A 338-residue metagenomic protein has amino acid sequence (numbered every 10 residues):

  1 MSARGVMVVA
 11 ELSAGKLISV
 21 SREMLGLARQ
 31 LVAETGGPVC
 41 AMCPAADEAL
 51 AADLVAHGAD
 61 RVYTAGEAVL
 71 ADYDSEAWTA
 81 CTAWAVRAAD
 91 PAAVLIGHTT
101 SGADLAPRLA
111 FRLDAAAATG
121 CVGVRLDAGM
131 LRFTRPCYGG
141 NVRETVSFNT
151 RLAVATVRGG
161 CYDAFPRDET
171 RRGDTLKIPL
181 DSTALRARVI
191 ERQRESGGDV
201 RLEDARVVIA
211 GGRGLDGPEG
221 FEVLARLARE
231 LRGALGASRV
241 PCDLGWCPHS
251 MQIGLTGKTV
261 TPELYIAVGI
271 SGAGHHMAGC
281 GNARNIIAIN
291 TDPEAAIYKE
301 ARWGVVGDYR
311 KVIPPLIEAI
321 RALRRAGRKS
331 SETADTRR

Functional and structural regions predicted by a protein language model:
M1-R338: N-terminal glycine-rich FAD/FM-binding segment characteristic of electron-transfer flavoproteins
